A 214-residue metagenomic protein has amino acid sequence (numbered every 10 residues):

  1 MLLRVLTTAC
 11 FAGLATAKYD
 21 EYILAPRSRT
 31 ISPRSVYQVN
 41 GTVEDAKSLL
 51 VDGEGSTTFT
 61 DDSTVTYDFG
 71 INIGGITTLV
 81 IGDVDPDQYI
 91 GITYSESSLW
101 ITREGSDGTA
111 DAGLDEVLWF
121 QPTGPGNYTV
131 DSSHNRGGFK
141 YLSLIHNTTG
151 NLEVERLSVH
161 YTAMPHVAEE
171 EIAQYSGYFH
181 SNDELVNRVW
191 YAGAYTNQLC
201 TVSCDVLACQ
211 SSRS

Functional and structural regions predicted by a protein language model:
M1-A17: Fungal secretory targeting signals
T16-S211: Extracellular/oxidizing-compartment recognition motifs
